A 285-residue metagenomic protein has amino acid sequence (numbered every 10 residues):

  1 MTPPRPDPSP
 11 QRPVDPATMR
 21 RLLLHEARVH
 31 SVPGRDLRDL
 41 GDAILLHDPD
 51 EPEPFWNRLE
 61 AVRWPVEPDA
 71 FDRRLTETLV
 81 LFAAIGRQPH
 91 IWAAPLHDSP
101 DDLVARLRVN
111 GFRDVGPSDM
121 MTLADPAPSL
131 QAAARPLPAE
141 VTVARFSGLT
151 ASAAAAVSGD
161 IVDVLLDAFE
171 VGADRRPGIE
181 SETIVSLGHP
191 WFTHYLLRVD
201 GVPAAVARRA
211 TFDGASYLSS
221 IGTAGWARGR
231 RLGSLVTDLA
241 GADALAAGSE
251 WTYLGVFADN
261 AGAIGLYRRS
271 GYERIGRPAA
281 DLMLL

Functional and structural regions predicted by a protein language model:
M1-I85: N-terminal charged segments
T2-H25, P65, S118, A132-I179: Short amphipathic alpha-helix that is part of the acyltransferase structural core
D36-G41, D102-R113, W191-A207: Conserved beta-hairpin
F71-A156, D281-L282: Acyl-donor-binding surface of acyltransferase catalytic domains
F71-L79, S220-G225, G229-A246, I264-R269: Conserved acetyl-CoA-binding loop-helix of GNAT-fold acetyltransferases
I85-P95, A244-G255: Conserved GNAT acetyl-CoA-binding A-motif
D98-D114, R230, S234, A258-R277 (+1 more regions): Conserved active-site alpha-helix within GNAT-family acetyltransferase domains
A173-A224: A conserved beta-strand-loop-helix scaffold within acyl/acetyltransferase catalytic domains
